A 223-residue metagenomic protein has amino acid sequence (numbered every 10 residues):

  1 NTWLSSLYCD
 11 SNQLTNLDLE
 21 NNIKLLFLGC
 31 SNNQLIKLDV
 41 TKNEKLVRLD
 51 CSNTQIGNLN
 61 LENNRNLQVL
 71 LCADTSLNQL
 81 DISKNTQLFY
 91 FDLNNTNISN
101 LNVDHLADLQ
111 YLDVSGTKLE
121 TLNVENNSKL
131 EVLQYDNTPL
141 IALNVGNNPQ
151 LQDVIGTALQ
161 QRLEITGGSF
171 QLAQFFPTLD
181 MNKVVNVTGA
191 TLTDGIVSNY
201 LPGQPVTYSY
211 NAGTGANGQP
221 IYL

Functional and structural regions predicted by a protein language model:
W3-Q13, K24-Q34, K45-Q55, N66-S76 (+4 more regions): Concave beta-strand-loop units of leucine-rich repeat
L17-L19, L38, L59-L61, L80-I82 (+5 more regions): Canonical leucine-rich repeat
I23, E44, R65, T86 (+4 more regions): Small-residue (G/S/T/A) turn/hinge positions that recur once per unit in extracellular repeat modules
V40, V124, S198-Y200: Short, flexible loop/turn segments at beta-strand junctions in immunoglobulin-like and fibronectin type III
N43, N64, N85, L106 (+2 more regions): Short proline/glycine-enriched turn/loop motifs at strand-loop junctions of beta-rich domains
E125-V184: Leucine-rich solenoid repeat scaffolds
F170, L192-Y200: Generic recognition of long tandem-repeat/solenoid scaffolds
S198-G218: Append "Rare intracellular matches occur via the same short Y/T/C beta-strand/loop motifs
